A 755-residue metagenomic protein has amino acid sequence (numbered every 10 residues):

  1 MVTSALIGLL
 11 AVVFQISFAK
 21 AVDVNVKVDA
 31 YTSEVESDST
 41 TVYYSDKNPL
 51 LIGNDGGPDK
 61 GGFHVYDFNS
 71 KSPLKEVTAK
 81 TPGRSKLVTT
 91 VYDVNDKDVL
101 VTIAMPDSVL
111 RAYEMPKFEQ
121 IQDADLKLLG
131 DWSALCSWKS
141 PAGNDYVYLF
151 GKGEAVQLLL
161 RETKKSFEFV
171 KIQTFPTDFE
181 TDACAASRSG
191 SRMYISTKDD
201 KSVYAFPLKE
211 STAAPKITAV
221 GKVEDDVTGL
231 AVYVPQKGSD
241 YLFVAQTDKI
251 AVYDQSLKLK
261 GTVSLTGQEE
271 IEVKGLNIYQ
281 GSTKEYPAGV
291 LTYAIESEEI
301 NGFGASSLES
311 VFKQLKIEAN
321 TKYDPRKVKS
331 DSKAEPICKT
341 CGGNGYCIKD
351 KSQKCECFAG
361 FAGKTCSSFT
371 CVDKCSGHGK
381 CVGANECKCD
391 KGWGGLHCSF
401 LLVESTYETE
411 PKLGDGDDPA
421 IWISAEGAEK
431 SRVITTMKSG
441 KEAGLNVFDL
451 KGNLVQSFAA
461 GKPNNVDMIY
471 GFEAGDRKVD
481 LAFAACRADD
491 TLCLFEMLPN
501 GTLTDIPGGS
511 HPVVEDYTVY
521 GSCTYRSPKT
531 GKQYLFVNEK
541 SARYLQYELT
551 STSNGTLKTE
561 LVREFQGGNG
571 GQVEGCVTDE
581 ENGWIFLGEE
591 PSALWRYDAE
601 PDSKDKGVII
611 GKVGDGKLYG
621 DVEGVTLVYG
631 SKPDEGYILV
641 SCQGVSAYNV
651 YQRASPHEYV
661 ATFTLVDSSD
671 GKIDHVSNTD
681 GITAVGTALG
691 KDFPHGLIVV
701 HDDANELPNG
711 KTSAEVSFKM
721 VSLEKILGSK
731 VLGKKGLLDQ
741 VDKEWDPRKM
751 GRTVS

Functional and structural regions predicted by a protein language model:
K27-G62, R84-K86, Y407-G444, K462-N464: Beta-strand-rich domains and repeat architectures in extracellular enzymes and scaffolds, especially beta-propellers
D67-K71, A112-E119, L158-F167, F206-A213 (+10 more regions): Short loop/turn segments immediately following beta-strands, especially the blade-tip and inter-blade linker loops
N69-P106, L450-D490: Blade-loop segments of beta-propeller domains
S108-G143, D490-K532: Asp-box/WD-like beta-propeller blade repeats and closely related beta-sheet repeat scaffolds
V220-K260, K617-S668: Loop/turn-rich, solvent-exposed surfaces of beta-rich toroidal or solenoidal domains
G221-T228, K258-T283, A459, G611-G624 (+1 more regions): Conserved blade-ending motifs and adjacent loop-strand segments that build the rim/top face of beta-propeller domains
G345-A359, G379-K391: Extracellular cysteine-rich, disulfide-stabilized repeat modules
